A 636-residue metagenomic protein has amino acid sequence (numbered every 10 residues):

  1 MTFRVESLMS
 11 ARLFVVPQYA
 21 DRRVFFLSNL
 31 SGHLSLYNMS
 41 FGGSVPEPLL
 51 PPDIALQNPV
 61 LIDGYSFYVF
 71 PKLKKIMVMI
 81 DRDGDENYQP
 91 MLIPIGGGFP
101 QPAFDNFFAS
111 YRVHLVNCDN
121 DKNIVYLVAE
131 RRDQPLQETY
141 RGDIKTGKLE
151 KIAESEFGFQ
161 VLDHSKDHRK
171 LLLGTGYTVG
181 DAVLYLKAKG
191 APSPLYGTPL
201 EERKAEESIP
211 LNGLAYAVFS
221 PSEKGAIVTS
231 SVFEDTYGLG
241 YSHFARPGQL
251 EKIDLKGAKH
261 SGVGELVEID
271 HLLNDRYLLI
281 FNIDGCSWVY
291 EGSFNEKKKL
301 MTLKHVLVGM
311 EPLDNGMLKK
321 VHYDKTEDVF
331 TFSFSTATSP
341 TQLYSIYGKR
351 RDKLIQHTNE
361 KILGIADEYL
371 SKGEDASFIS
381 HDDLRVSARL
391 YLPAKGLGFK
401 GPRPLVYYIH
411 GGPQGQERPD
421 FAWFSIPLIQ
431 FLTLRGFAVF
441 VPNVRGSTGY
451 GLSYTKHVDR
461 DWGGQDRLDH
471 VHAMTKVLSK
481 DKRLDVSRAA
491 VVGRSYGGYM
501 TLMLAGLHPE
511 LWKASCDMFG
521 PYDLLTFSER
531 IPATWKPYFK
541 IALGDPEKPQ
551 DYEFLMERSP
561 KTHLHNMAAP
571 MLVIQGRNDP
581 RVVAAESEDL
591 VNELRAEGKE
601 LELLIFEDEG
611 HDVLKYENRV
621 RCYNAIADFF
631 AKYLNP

Functional and structural regions predicted by a protein language model:
M1-R403, P413-R435, W462, T475-S479: Peripheral, non-catalytic segments that deliver or gate enzyme domains
V78, Y408, D517: Redox-cofactor binding/interface segments in oxidoreductases and associated redox assembly factors
R403-P404, W512: Local beta-strand N-terminus motif with an aromatic residue
P404-V406, A490: Hydrophobic "anchor" residues on beta-strands that sit immediately upstream of conserved functional sites
V406-Y408, V439: Hydrophobic beta-strand anchors of alpha/beta hydrolase catalytic cores
I409-G411, Q575: The conserved beta1-alpha1 loop
G411-Q414, R445-S447: Short connector loops/turns at beta-strand edges and beta->alpha or beta->beta junctions
F431, V441-P636: Active-site-proximal cap/loop segments of hydrolase catalytic domains
